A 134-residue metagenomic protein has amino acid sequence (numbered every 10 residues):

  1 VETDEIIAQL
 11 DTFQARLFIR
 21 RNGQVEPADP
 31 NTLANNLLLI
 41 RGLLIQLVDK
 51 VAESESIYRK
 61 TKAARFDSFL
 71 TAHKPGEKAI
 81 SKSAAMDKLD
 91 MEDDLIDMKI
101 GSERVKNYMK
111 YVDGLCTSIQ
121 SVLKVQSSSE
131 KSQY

Functional and structural regions predicted by a protein language model:
V1-D4, V25, Y134: Terminal, low-complexity, charged helical segments
T3, L10, L37-I40, V112 (+1 more regions): Generic L/I/V-rich hydrophobic alpha-helical segments across diverse proteins
T3-I6, P30, F66, K82: Short amphipathic alpha-helical segments that mediate assembly, nucleic-acid/protein binding, or membrane association
L10-I45: Short, charge-rich amphipathic alpha-helices with coiled-coil/heptad character
R21, E55, K62, F69 (+6 more regions): Coiled-coil heptad-register positions
A34-D67: Short, well-structured hydrophobic secondary-structure segments
L43-S54, D90-D113: Amphipathic alpha-helical coiled-coil segments
Y58-D97: Extended, amphipathic alpha-helical coiled-coil scaffold segments used for oligomerization/tethering in eukaryotic
